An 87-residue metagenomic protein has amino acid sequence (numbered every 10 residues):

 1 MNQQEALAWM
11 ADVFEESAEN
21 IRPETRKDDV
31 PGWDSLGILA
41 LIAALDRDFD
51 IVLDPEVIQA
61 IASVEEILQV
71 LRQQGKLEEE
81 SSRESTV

Functional and structural regions predicted by a protein language model:
M1-A43, R47-V87: Phosphopantetheine-dependent thiolation modules in NRPS/PKS and related acyl-activating systems
